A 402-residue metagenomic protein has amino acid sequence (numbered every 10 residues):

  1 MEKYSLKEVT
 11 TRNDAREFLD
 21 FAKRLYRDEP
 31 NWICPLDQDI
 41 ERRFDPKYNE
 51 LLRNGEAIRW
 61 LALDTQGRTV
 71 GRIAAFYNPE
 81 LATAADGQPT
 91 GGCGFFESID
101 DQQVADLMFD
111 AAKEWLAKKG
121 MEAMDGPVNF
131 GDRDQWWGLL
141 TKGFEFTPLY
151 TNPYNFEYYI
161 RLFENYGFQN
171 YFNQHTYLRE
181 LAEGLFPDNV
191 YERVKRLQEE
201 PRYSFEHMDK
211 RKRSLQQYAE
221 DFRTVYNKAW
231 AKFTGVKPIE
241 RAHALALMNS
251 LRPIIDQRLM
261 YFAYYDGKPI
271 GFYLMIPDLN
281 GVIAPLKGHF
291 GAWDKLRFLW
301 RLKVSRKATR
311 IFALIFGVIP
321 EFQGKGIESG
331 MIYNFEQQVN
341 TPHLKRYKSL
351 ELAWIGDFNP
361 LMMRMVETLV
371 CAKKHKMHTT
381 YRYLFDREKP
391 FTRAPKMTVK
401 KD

Functional and structural regions predicted by a protein language model:
M1-N31, K396: Generic start-of-chain signal for non-secretory N-termini
K3-Y4, P153-G235: Acyltransferase donor/substrate-recognition loop-hinge adjacent to the catalytic core
A15, T69, P79-A82, D132-D134 (+7 more regions): Flexible loop/turn segments at secondary-structure boundaries
A22-T65, I73-T83, M208-G317: A conserved beta-strand-loop-helix scaffold within acyl/acetyltransferase catalytic domains
Y48, Y77-E80, A284, R364-E367 (+1 more regions): Alpha-helical subdomain
Q66-R68, A117-K119, I254, Y264-K268 (+4 more regions): Secondary-structure transition/capping motifs at alpha-helix termini and the adjoining loop/turn into the next element
T83-G167, K287-L369: Acyl-donor binding region in acyl/amide transferases
L178-V194, T379-D402: C-terminal "cap" of GNAT-fold acetyltransferases
